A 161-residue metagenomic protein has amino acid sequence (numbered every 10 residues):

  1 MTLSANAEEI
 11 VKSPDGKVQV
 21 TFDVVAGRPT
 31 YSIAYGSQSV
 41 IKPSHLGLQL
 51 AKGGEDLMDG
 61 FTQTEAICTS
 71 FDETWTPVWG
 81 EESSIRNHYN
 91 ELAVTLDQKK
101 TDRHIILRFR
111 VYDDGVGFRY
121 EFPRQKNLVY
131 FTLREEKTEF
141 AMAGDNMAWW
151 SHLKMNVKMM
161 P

Functional and structural regions predicted by a protein language model:
S4-E9: Boundary at the C-terminal end of the N-terminal hydrophobic targeting segment
I10-P161: N-terminal accessory beta-strand-rich subdomains and adjacent acidic, glycine-rich linkers that precede catalytic cores
